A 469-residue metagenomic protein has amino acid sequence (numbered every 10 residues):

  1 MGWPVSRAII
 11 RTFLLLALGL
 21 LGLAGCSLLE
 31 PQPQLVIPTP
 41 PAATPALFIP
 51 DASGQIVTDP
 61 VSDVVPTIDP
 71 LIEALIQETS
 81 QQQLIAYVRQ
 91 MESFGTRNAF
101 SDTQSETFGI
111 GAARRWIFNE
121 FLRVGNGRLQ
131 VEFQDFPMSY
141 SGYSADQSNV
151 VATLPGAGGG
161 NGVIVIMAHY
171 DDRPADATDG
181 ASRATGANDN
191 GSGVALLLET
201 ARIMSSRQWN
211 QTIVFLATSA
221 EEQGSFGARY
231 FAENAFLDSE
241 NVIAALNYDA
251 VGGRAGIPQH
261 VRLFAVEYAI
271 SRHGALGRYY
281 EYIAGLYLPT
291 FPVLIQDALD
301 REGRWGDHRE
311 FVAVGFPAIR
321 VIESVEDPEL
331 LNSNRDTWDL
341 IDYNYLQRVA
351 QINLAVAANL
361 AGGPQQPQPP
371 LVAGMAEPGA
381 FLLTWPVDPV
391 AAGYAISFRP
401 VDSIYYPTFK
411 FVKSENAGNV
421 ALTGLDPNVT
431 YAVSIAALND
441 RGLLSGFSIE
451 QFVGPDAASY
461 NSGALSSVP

Functional and structural regions predicted by a protein language model:
L29-F108, V124, P155: N-terminal hydrophobic or amphipathic helices/low-complexity stretches enriched in small/hydrophobic/Pro/Gly
Q83-P155, F291-L294: A non-catalytic alpha/beta surface segment that caps or lines the substrate-entry region of metallo-dependent hydrolase
S144-N149, P174, G180-S271: Acidic/histidine-rich catalytic neighborhood of metal-dependent amide-processing enzymes
R254-P369: Active-site-adjacent substrate-binding region of metalloamidase/peptidase-like peptide-processing proteins
G379-A391: Conserved aromatic anchor
A391-V412: Extracellular low-complexity, O-glycosylation-prone stalks/linkers
L422-L444: Beta-strand-rich modules
L438-L465: Extracellular fibronectin type III
